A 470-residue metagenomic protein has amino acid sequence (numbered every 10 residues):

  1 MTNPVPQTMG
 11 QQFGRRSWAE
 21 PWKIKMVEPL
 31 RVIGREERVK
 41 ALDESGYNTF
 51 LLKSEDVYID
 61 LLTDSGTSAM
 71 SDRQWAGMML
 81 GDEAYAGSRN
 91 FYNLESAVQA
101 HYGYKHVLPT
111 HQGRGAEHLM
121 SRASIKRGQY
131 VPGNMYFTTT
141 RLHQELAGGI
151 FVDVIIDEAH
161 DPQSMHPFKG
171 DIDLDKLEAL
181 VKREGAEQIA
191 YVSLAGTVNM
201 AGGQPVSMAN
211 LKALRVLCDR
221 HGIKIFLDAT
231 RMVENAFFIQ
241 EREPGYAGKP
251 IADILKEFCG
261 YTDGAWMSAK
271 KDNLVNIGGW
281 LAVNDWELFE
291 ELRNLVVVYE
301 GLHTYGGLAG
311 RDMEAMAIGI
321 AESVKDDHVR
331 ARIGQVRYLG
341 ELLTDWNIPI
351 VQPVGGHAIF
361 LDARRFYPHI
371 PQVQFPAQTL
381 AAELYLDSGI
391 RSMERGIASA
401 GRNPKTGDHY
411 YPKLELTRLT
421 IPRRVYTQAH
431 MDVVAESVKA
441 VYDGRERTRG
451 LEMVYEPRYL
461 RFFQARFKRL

Functional and structural regions predicted by a protein language model:
P4-Y47, L51-S54, D60-S68, Q74 (+4 more regions): Conserved PLP-enzyme active-site core in the AAT-like
G81, W266, R418-P422: Short glycine-rich or small-residue beta-strand-to-loop segments that form or flank ligand, phosphate, metal/Fe-S
G149-D153, V283-E291, R311, L386-L414: Flexible glycine/proline-rich, aromatic-decorated loop/lid segments
E290, P368-P376, R424-V433: Short, conserved charged micro-motifs
H303-G310, H328-R332, N347-V354, R445-E456: Flexible, glycine/charged-enriched surface loops at secondary-structure junctions
S323, S399-L470: PLP-dependent enzyme catalytic core of the Aspartate aminotransferase-like
V336, R364-S392, T406-P412: Active-site loop ensemble at the mouth of alpha/beta enzyme cores that anchors a bound cofactor
V336-R337, V351-A363: Conserved glycine-rich beta-strand-loop-beta hairpin in the small C-terminal domain of fold type I
